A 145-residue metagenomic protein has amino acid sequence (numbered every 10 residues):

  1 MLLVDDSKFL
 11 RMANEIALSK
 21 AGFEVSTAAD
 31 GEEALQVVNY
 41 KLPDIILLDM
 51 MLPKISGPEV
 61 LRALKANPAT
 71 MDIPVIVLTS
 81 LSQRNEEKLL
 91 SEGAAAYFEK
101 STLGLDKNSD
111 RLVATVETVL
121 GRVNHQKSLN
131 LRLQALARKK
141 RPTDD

Functional and structural regions predicted by a protein language model:
D5: Conserved acidic carboxylate
M12-K20: Charged docking surfaces used in two-component/phosphorelay signaling
G22-A29, V37: Short hydrophobic/Thr-rich beta-strand motif most characteristic of the beta2 strand and flanking loop of CheY-like
K41-L47, L52: Active-site beta3 strand of CheY-like receiver
P53, M71: The feature encodes the CheY-like receiver
L105, S109, T118-D145: CheY-like receiver
